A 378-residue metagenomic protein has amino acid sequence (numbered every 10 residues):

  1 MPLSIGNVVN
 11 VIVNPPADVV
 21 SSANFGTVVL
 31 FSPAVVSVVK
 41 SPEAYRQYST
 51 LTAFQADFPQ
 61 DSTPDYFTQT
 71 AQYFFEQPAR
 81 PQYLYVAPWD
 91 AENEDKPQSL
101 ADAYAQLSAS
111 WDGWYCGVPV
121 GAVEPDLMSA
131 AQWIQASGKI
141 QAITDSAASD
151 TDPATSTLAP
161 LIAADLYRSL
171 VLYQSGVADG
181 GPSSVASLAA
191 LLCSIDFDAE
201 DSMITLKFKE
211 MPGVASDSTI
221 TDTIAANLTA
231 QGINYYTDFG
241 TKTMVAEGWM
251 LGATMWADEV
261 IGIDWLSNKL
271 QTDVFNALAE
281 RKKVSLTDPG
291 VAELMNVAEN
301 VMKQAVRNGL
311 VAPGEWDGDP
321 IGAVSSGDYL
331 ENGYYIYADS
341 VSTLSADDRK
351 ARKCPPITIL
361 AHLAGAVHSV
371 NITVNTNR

Functional and structural regions predicted by a protein language model:
M1-R378: Surface-exposed assembly/interface segments
